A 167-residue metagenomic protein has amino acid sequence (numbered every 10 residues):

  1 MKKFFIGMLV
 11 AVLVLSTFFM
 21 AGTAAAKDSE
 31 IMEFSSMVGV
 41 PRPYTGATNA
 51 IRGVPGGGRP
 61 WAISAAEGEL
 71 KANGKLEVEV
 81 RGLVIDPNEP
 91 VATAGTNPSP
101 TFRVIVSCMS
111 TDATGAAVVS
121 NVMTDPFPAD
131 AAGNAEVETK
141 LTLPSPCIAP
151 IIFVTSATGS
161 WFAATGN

Functional and structural regions predicted by a protein language model:
M1-L9: Bacterial N-terminal signal peptides that target proteins for export
L15-T23: C-terminal segment of classical bacterial N-terminal signal peptides
A25-E69, G166-N167: N-terminal segment immediately downstream of the Sec signal-peptide cleavage site in secreted/extracellular proteins
L70-E79: Contiguous beta-strand segments within globular domains
G82-A94: Short amphipathic, basic-aromatic surface patches that mediate peripheral association with negatively charged
V91-R103: Short coil-to-beta strand junction motifs in C2/discoidin
V104-C108: Conserved aromatic beta-strand anchor motif in extracellular beta-sandwich/beta-rich domains
D112-N167: Helix-rich interaction surfaces within compact, conserved domain-sized segments that mediate assembly or partner
